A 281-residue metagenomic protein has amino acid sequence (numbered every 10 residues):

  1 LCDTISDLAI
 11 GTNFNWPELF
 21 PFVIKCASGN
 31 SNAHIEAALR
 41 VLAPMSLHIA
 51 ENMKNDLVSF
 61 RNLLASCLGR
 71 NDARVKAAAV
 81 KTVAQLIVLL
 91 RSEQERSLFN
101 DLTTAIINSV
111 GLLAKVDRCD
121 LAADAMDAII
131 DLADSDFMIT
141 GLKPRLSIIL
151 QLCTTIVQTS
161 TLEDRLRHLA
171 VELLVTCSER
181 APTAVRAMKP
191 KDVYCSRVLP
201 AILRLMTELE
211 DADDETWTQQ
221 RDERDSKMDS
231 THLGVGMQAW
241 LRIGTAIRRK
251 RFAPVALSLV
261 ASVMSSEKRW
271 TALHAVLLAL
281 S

Functional and structural regions predicted by a protein language model:
L1-S281: Karyopherin-beta/Importin-beta family HEAT-repeat alpha-solenoid scaffold
